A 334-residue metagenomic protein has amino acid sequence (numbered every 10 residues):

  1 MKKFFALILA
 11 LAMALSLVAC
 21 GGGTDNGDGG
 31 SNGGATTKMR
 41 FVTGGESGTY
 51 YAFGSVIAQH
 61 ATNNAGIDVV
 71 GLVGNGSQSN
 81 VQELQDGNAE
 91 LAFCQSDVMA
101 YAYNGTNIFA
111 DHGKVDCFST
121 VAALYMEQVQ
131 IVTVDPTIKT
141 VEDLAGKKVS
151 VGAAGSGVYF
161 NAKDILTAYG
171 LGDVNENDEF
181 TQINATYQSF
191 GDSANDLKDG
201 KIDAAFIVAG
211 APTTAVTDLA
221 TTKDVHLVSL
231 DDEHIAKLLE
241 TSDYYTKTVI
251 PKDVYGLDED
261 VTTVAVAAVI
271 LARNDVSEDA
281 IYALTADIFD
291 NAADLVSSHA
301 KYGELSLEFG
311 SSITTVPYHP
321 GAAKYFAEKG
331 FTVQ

Functional and structural regions predicted by a protein language model:
M1-M39, Q334: Short, low-complexity disordered leader/linker segments with a strong preference for bacterial N-terminal type II
T36, G66, G76-S79, D86 (+6 more regions): Extracytoplasmic
T36-N64, D68-V70, E127-D199, S312 (+1 more regions): Bilobed "Venus flytrap"/periplasmic-binding protein-like clamshell domains and structurally analogous long
N63, D192, D199, A204 (+3 more regions): An extracytoplasmic/periplasmic, membrane-proximal ligand-sensing/linker region
A89-Y125, T213: Acidic, polar ligand-binding/catalytic clefts
S96-V98, T106-F109, T137, G172-I270 (+1 more regions): Pocket-lining segment of extracytoplasmic ligand-binding domains
D135-E142, V276-D279, T332: Short helix-loop capping/hinge motifs at secondary-structure junctions, enriched in acidic/polar residues
G146-D164, Y244-T315: Ligand-binding clefts/hinges and TM-proximal coupling segments of bilobed small-molecule sensing domains
